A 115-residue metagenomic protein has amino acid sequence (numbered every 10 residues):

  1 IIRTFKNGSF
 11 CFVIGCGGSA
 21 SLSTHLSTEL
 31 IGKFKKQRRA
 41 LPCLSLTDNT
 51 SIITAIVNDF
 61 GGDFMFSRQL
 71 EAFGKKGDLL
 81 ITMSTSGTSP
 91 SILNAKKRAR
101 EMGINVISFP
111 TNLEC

Functional and structural regions predicted by a protein language model:
I1-C11: Glycine-rich phosphate/diphosphate-binding loops that line cofactor/substrate pockets in enzymes
S19, T24-C115: Glycine-rich phosphate-binding loops that contact phosphosugars or nucleotide phosphates
